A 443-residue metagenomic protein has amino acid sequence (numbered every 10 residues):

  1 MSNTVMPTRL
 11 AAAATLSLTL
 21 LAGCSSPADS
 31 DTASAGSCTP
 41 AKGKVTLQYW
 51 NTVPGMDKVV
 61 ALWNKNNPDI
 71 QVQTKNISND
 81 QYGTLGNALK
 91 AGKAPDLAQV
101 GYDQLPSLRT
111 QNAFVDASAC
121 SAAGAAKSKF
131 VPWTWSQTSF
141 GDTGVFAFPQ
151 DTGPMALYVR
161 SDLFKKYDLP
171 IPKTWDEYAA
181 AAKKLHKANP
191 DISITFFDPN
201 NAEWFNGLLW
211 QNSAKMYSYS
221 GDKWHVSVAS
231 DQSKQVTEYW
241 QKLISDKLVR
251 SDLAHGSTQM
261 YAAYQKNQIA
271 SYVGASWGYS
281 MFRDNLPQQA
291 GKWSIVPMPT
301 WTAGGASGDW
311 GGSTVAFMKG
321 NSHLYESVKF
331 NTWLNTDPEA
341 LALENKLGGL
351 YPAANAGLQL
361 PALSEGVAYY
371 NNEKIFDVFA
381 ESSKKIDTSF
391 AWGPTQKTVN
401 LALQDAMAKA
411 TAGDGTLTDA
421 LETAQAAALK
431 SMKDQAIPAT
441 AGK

Functional and structural regions predicted by a protein language model:
M1-T46, D419, L429-K443: Short, low-complexity disordered leader/linker segments with a strong preference for bacterial N-terminal type II
T39-A41, S118-F130, I194-T195, K215-Q235 (+4 more regions): Short, solvent-exposed loop/beta-turn-alpha elements that line the ligand-binding surface or hinge of extracytoplasmic
A61-F130, K165-K173, A263, N267-S271 (+1 more regions): Extracytoplasmic "Venus flytrap"/periplasmic binding protein-like
N87-A88, P95-D96, A125-L163, S193 (+2 more regions): A structural signal for short loop-to-beta-strand junctions that line the ligand-binding cleft of periplasmic/secreted
D103-M155, L208, S294-V296, K443: Hinge/lid segment of periplasmic solute-binding proteins
G144-Q150, M155, A179-V226, Q232 (+1 more regions): Extracytoplasmic/periplasmic solute-binding protein
A182, K223-L253: Glycine-centered hinge/linker elements that transmit conformational signals in sensory and ligand-binding systems
W277-Q289, W301-A402, Q435, A439-K443: C-terminal lobe and pocket-closing loops of periplasmic/extracytoplasmic Venus-flytrap solute-binding proteins
